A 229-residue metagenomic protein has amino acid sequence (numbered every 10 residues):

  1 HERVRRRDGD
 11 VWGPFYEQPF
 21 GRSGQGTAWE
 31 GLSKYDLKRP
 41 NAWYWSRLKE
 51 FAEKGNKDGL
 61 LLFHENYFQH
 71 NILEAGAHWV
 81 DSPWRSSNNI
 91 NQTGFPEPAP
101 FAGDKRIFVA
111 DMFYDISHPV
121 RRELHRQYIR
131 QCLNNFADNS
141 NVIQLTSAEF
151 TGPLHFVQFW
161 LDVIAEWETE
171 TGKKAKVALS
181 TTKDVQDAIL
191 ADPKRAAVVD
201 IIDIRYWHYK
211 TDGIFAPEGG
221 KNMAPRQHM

Functional and structural regions predicted by a protein language model:
H1-L190, K194-I201, R205, K210-D212: Active-site mouth of glycoside hydrolases
I214-M229: A short, gly/pro- and small-residue-rich
